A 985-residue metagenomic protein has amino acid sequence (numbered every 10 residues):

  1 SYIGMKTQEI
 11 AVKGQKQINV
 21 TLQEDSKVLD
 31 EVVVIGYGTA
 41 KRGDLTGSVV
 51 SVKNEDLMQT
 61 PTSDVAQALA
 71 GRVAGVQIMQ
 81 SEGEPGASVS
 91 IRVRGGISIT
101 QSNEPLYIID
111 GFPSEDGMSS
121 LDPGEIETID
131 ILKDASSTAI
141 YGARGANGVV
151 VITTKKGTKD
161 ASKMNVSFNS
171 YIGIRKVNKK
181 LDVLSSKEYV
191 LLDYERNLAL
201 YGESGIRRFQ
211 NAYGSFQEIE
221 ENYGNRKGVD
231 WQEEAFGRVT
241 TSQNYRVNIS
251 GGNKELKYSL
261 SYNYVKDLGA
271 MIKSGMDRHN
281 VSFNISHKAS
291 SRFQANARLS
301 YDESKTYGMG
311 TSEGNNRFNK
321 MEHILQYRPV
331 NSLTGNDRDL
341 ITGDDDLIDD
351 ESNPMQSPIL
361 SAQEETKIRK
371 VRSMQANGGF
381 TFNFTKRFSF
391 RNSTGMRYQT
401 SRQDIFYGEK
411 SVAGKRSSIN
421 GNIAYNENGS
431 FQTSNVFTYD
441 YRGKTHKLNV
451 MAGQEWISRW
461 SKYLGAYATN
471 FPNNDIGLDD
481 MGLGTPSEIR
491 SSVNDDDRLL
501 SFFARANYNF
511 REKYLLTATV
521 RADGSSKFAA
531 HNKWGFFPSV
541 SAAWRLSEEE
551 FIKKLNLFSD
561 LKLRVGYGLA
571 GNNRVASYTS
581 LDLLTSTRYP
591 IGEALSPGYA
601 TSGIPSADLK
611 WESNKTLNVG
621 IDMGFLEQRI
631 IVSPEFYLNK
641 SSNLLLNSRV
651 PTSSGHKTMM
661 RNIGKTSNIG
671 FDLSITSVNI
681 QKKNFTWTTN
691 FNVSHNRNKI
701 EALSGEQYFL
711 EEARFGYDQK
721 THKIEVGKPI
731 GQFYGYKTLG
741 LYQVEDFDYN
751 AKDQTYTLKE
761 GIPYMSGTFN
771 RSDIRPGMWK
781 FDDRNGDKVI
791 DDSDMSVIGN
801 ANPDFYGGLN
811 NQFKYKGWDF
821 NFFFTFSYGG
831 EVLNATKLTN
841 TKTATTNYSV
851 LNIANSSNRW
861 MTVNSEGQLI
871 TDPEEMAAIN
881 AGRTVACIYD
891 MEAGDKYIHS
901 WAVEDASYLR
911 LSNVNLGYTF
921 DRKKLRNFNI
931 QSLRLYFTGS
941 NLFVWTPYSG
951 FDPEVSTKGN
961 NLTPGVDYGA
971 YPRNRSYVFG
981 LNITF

Functional and structural regions predicted by a protein language model:
S1-S282, H287-N296, D302, T311 (+12 more regions): Short, small/polar-rich motifs associated with maturation and membrane association, primarily at protein termini
I3, K13, K133, G251-E255 (+8 more regions): A generic beta-sheet turn/junction motif
L57, N103-E104, G214, R278 (+6 more regions): Extracellular/periplasmic, surface-exposed regions of secreted and cell-surface proteins
G75, S259, Y815-A835: Glycine-rich phosphate/pyrophosphate-binding loops and their adjacent beta-strand/loop elements at enzyme active sites
V151-T153, G620, S674, N810-K814 (+2 more regions): Residues within well-ordered beta-strands of beta-sheet-rich folds
S167-Y223, R661, I680-G799, T841-K842 (+2 more regions): Conserved small-residue
S204, E221-N222, S525, S827-R934 (+1 more regions): Extracytoplasmic gating/loop element in the C-terminal half of outer-membrane beta-barrel translocons and assembly
